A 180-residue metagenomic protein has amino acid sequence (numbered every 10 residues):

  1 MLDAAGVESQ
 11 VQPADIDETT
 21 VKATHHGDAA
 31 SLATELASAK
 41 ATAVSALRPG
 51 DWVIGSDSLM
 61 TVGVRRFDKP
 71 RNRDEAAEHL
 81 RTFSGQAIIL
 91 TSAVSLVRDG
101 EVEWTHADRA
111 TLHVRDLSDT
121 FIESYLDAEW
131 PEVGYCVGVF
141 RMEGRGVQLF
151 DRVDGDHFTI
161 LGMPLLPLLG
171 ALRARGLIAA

Functional and structural regions predicted by a protein language model:
M1-P13, A174-I178: N-terminal G-site helix/loop of the GST-like fold
G6-T24, V102-R109: Short glycine-rich, Thr/Ser-proximal phosphate-binding strand/loop in the N-terminal lobe of ATP-dependent enzymes
T24-A180: Anionic-ligand binding patches
